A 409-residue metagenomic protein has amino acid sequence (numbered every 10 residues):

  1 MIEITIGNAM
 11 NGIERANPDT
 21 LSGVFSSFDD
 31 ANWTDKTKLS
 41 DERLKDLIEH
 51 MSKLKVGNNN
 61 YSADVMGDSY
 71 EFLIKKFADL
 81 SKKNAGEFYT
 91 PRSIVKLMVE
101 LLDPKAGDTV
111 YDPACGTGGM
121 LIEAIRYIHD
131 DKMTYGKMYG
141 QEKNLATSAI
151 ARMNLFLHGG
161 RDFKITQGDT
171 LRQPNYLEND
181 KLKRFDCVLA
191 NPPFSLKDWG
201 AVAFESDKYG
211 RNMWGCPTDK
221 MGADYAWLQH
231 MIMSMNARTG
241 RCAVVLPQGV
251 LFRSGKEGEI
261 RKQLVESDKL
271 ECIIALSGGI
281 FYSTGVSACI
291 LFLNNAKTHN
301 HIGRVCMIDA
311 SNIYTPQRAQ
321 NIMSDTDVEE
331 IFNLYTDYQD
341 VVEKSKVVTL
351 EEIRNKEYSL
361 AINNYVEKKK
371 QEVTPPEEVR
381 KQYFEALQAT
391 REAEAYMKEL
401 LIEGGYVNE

Functional and structural regions predicted by a protein language model:
M1-A106, K164-N175, A275-G279, N300-S311 (+1 more regions): Non-catalytic, mostly N-terminal accessory regions of nucleic-acid modification and defense proteins
T37-S40, N58-S62, E87, G140 (+4 more regions): Alpha-helix initiation/capping motif
S40-D41, M66, Y70, E123 (+3 more regions): Short, flexible segments with low predicted structural confidence
A78-S81, M133-Y135, T315-P316: Short small-residue beta-strand/loop micro-motif enriched in glycine and branched aliphatics
N84-A190, S195-S206, G210-M213, A226 (+3 more regions): Conserved S-adenosyl-L-methionine
N179-E409: A conserved structural/catalytic subdomain of Rossmann-like adenosyl-cofactor enzymes
